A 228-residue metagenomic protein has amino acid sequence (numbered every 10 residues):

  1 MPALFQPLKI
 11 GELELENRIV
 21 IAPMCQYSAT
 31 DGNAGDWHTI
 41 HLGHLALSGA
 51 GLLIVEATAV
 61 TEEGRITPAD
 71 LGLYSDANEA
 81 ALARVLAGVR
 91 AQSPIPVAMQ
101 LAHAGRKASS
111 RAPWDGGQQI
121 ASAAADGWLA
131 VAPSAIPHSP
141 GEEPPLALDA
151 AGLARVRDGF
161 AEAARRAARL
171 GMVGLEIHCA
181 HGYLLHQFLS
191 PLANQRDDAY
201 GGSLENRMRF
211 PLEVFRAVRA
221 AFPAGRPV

Functional and structural regions predicted by a protein language model:
M1-V20, V89: N-terminal amphipathic alpha-helix/helix-capping segment at the start of soluble metabolic enzymes
Q6, I19-A22, L53-V55, V97-L101 (+2 more regions): Hydrophobic faces of well-ordered beta-strands that scaffold small-molecule active sites in alpha/beta enzyme cores
R18, V55-D115, A150-R157: Acidic/aromatic-lined carbohydrate-recognition and catalytic surfaces of CAZymes acting on diverse glycans
I21, L45, G49, V89 (+3 more regions): Conserved, mostly hydrophobic/aromatic
A34-L45, R155-R165: Short, acidic/polar
H38-T61, R169-G174: Catalytic domains of carbohydrate-active enzymes, especially glycoside hydrolases
D70-V97, P191-V228: Alpha-helix-loop-beta-strand connector modules within alpha/beta enzyme cores
A87, A102-R166, L170: Non-globular sequence segments
